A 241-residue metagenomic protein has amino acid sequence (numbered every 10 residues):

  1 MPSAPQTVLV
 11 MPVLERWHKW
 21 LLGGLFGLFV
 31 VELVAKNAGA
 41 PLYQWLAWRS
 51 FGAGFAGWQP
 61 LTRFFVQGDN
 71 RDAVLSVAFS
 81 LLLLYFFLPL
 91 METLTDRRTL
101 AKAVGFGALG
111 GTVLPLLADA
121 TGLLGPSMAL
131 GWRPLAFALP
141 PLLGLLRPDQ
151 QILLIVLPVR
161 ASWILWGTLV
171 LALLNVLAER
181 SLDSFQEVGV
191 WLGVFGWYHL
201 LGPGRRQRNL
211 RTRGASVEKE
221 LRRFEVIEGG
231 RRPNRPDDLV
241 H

Functional and structural regions predicted by a protein language model:
M1-W17, L116, V170-H241: C-terminal transmembrane module of polytopic alpha-helical membrane proteins
M11-A129, A178-Q186, H199: N-terminal TM1-TM2 helical hairpin plus the immediately adjacent luminal interfacial "cap"
A78, G131-L139, V188-L192: Membrane-embedded alpha-helical segments of multi-pass membrane proteins, especially the transmembrane helices
T93, L145-P158: Alpha-helical transmembrane bundle and helix-membrane interface signal in multi-pass integral membrane proteins
A101-G105, G131-R133, V156-W163: Cytoplasmic-side transmembrane-helix entry/capping segments in multi-pass membrane proteins
A108-G111, S162-A172: Small-residue-rich segments of transmembrane alpha-helices in multi-pass membrane proteins, especially helix faces
T121, G125-D149, A161: Membrane-interface micro-motifs in multi-pass membrane enzymes
G122-S127, Q150-V156, G204-A215: A cytosolic-side transmembrane-helix exit/cap motif
